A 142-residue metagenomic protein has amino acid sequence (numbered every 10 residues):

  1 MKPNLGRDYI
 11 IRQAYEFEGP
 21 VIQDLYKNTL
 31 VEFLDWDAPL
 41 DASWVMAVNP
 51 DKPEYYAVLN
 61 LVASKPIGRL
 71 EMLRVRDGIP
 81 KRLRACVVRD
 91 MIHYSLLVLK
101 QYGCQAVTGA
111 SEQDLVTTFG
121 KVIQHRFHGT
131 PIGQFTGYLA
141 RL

Functional and structural regions predicted by a protein language model:
M1-D35, R141: Short amphipathic alpha-helix that is part of the acyltransferase structural core
L5, A38-D41, Q101-G103: Flexible, charged surface loops at secondary-structure boundaries
F17-V21, K65, D114-T117: Short alpha-helical
Y26-W44, N49-P50, Y56-V75: A conserved beta-strand-loop-helix scaffold within acyl/acetyltransferase catalytic domains
Y56-V58, R126, Q134: Residue-level detector of high-confidence beta-strand sites
G68-I132: Acyl-donor binding region in acyl/amide transferases
T130-L142: C-terminal "cap" of GNAT-fold acetyltransferases
